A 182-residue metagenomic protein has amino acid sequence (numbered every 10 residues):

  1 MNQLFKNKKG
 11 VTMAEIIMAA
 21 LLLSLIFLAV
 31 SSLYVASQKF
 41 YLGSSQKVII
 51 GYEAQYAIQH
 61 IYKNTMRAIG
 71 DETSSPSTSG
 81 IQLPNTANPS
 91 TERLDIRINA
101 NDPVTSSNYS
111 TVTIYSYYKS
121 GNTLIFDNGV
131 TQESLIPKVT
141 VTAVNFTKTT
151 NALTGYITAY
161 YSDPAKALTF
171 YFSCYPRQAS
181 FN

Functional and structural regions predicted by a protein language model:
M1, I61, P84, S107 (+3 more regions): Compositionally biased, intrinsically disordered low-complexity segments
N2-L4, K8-M66: Aliphatic-rich helix starts adjacent to a transmembrane/signal segment
Q3, S32, G80-Q82, R93 (+4 more regions): Acidic/proline-rich low-complexity IDRs
I16, T111, L168: Exposed loop/turn and edge beta-strand positions of beta-sandwich/beta-sheet ligand-binding modules
K39, S45-Q46, I61, S120-T123 (+2 more regions): Short linear sequence elements within intrinsically disordered, low-complexity coil regions
E72-T150: Type IV pilin-like appendage domain
Q132-N182: Short linear sequence signals and composition-biased patches located at protein termini or domain-edge surfaces
